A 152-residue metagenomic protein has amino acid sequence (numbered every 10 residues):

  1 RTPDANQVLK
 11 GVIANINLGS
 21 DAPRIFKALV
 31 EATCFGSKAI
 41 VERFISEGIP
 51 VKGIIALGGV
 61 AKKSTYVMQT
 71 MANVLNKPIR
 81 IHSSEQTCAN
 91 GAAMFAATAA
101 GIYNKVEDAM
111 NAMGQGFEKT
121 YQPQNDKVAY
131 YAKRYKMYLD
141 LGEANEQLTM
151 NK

Functional and structural regions predicted by a protein language model:
R1-K152: Glycine/Thr-rich phosphate-binding loops that ligate phosphate moieties of nucleotide and other phosphorylated ligands
